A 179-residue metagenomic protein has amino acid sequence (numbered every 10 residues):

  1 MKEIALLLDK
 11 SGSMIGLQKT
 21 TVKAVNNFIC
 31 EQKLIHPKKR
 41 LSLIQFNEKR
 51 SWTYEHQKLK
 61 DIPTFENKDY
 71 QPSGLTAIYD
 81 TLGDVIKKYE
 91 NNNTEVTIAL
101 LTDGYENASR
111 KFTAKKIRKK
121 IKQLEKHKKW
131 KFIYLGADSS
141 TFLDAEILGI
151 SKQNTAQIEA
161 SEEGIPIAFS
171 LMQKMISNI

Functional and structural regions predicted by a protein language model:
M1-I179: Acidic, low-complexity intrinsically disordered regions
